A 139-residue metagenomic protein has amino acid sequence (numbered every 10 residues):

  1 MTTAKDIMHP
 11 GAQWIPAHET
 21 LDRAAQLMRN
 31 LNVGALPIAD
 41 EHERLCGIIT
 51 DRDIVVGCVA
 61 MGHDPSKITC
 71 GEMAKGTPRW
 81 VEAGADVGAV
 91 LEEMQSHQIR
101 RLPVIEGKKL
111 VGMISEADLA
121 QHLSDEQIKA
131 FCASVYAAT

Functional and structural regions predicted by a protein language model:
M1-L27, V33, I38-E41, L45-C46 (+5 more regions): Bateman/CBS regulatory modules and CBS-like beta-alpha motifs in cytosolic regions of diverse proteins
L45, I49-G57: Glycine-rich, small/polar surface segments that engage phosphate groups of diverse ligands
D53, E72, D118: Ca2+-coordinating acidic residues in Ca2+-binding motifs
C58-V59, L123: Flexible, gly/ser-rich surface segments that form the specificity/activation loops bordering the active-site cleft
S115-S124: C-terminal structural segments of small proteins and small subunits
I128: A short alpha->loop->secondary-structure connector
